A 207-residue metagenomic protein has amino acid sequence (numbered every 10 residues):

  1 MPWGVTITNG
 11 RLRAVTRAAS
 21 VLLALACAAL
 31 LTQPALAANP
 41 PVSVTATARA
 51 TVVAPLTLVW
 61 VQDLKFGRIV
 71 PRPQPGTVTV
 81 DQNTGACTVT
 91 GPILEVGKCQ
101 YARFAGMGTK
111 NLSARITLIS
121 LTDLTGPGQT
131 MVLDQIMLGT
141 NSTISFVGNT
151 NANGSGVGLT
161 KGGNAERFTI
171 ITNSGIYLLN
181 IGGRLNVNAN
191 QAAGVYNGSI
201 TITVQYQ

Functional and structural regions predicted by a protein language model:
M1-V15: N-terminal secretory signal peptides that target proteins for export/translocation
T8-G10, A18, P34, A152 (+2 more regions): Serine/threonine-rich, low-complexity intrinsically disordered segments
A18-L30: Bacterial N-terminal signal peptides
L31-A37: Sec/Tat signal peptide C-region and signal peptidase I cleavage site
A37-P127, R167-Q207: N-terminal small/polar-rich segments of proteins
V132-N141: Short, surface-exposed beta-strand/strand-loop-strand elements in extracellular ectodomains
T140-L185: Acidic, glycine-rich flexible loop segments
